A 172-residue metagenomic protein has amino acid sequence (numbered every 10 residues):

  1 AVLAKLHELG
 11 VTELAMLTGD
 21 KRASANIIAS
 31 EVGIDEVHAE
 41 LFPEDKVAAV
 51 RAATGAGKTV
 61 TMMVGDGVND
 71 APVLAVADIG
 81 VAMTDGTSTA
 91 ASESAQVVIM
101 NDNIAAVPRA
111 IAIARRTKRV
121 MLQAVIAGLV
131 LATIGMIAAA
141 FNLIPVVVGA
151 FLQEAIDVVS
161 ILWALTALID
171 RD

Functional and structural regions predicted by a protein language model:
A1-Q123, L131, I161: Conserved ATP-binding TGD loop and adjacent catalytic N/P-domain core of P-type ATPases
G55, I79, P145, T166-A167: Residues in and immediately flanking transmembrane alpha helices
L122-L143, A150-L168: Alpha-helical transmembrane segments of multi-pass membrane proteins, especially the membrane-embedded transport
R171-D172: Short, composition-biased linear "edge" segments at structural boundaries
